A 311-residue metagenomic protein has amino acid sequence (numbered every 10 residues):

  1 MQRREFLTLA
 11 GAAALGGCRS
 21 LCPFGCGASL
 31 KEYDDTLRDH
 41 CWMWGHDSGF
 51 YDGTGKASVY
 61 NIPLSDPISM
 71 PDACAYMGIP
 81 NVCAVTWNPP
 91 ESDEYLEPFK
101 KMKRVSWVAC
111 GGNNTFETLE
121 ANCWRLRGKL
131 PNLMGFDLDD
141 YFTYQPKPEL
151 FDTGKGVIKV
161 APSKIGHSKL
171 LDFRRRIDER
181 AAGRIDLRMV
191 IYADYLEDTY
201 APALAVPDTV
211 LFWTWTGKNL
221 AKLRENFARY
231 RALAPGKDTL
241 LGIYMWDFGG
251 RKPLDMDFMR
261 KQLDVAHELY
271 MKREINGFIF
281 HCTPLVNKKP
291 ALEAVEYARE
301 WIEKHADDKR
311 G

Functional and structural regions predicted by a protein language model:
M1-Q2: N-terminal secretory signal peptides
E5-G25: N-terminal export signals
S29-G311: Glycan-processing catalytic domains of CAZymes
